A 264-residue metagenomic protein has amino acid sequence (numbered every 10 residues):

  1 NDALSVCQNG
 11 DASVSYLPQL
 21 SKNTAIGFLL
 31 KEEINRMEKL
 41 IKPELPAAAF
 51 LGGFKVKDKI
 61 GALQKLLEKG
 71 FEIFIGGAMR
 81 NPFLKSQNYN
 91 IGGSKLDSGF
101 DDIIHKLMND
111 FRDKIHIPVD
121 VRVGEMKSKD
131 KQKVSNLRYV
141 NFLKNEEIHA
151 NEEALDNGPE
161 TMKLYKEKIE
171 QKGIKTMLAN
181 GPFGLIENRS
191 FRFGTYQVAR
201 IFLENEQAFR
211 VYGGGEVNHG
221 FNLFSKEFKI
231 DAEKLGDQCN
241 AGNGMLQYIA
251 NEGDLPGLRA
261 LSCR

Functional and structural regions predicted by a protein language model:
N1-R264: Active-site loop-to-helix "anion-binding N-cap" substructures in soluble metabolic enzymes
